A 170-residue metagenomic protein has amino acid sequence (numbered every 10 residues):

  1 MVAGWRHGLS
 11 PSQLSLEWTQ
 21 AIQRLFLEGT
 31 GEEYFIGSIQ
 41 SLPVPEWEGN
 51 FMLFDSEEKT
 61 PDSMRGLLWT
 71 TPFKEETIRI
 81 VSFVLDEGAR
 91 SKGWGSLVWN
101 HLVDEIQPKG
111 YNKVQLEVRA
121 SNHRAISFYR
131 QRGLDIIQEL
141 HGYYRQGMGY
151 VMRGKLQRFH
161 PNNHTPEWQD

Functional and structural regions predicted by a protein language model:
V2-G88, S96-H101, E105, K109 (+3 more regions): Acetyl-CoA-dependent GNAT
E75-T77, K113, G149: A generic structural signal for beta-strand entry/edge sites
I80, V114-V118: Conserved hydrophobic beta-strand within the GNAT/NAT acetyltransferase core sheet that lines the active-site cleft
L85, R119-A120: Short amphipathic helical patch at the helix-1/turn junction of helix-turn-helix
W94, Y111, L134: Short phosphate-binding/catalytic loops that engage adenosine nucleotides
G95, W99, S121-A125, G142-M148: Short glycine/proline-centered loop/turn elements that form peptide/ligand docking sites
E117-V118, R130, D135-V151: Conserved catalytic-core motifs of GNAT/GCN5-like acyltransferases
